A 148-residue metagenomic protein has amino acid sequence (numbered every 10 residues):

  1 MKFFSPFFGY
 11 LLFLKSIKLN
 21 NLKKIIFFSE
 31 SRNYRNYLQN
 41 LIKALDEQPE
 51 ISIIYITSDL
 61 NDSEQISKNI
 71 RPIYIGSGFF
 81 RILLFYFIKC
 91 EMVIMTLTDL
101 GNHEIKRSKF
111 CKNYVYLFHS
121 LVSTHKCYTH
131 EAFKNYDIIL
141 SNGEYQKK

Functional and structural regions predicted by a protein language model:
M1-K24, S29-S31: Membrane-proximal basic amphipathic "stem/tether" segments
I26-K148: Active-site and donor-binding regions of nucleotide-sugar-utilizing enzymes
